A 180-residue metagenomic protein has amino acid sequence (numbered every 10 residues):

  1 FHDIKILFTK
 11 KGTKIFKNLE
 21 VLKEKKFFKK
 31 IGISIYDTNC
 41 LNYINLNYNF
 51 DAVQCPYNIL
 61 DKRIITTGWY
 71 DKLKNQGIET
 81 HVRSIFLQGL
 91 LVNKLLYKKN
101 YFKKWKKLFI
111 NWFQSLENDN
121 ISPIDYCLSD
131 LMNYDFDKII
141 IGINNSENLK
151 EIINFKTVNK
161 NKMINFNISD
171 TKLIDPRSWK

Functional and structural regions predicted by a protein language model:
H2-K180: Beta/alpha (TIM)-barrel catalytic core signal, keyed to glycine-rich beta->alpha loops juxtaposed to Asp/Glu that bind
